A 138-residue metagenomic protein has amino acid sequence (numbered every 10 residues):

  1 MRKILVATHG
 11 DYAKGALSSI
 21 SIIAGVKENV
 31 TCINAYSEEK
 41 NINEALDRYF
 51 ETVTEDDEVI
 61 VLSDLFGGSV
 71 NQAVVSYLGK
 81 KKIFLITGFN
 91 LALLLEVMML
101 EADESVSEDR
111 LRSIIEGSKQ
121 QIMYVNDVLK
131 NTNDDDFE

Functional and structural regions predicted by a protein language model:
M1-E138: N-terminal loops that bind phosphate or other acidic moieties and the adjacent beta-alpha structural core
